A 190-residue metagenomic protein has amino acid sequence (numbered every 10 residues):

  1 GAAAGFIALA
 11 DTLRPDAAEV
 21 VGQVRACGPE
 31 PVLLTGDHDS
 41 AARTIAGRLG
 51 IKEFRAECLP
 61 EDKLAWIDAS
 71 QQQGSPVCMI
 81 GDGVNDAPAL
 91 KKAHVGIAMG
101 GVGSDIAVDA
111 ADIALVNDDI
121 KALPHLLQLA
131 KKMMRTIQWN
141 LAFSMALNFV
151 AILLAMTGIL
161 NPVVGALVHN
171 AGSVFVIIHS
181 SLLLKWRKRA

Functional and structural regions predicted by a protein language model:
G1-V95, I113, Q128-K131, R189-A190: Cytosolic catalytic headpiece
P29, L49, M79, N85-V95 (+1 more regions): Membrane-embedded alpha-helical bundles of multi-pass transporters
